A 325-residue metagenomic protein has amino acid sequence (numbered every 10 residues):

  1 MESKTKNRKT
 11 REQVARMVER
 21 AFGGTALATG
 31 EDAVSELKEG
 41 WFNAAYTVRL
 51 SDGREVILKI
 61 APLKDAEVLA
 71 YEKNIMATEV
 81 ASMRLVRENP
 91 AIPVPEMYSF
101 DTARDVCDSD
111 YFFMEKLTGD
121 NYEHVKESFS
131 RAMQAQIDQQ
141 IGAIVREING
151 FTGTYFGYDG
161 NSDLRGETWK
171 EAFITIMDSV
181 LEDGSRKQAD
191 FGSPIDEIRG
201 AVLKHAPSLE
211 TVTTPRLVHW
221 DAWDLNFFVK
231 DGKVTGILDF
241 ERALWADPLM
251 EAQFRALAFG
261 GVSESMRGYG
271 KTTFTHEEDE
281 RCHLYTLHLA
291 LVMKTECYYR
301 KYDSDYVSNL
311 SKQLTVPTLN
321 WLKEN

Functional and structural regions predicted by a protein language model:
E2-K6, M293-N325: ATP/Mg2+ or Mg2+-diphosphate-binding catalytic cores that bind nucleotide phosphates or diphosphates via glycine-rich
E2-R8, A21-F22, L37, M83: Phosphate/pyrophosphate-binding loops and the adjoining catalytic core of nucleotide-dependent enzymes
T10-T29, T102-D105, F112, T118 (+5 more regions): An alpha-helical support segment within catalytic cores of ATP-dependent transferases
V18, A45, L58, M83 (+10 more regions): Generic structural signal for small/hydrophobic residues in well-ordered secondary structure, especially within
D32-I174, A189: ATP-binding pocket architecture of kinase catalytic cores
I57-I60, E96-S99, G157-G160, L217-W220 (+3 more regions): Short beta-strand segments
E182, T211, P215-V218, W223-H283: Active-site Asp-x-Gly
A189-S193, T272-H276, Y302-V307: Structural helix-adjacent loops and short alpha-helical linkers that scaffold large soluble proteins
